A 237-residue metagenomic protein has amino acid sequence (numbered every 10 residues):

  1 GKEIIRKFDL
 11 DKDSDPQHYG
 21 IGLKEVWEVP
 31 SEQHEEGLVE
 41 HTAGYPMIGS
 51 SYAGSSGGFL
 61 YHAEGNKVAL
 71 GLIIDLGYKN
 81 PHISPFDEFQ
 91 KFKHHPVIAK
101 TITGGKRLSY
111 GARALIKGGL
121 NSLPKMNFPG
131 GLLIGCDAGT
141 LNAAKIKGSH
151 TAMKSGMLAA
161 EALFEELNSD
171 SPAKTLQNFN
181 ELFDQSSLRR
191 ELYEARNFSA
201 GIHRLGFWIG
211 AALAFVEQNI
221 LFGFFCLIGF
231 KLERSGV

Functional and structural regions predicted by a protein language model:
G1-T103, G139-T140, L158, A162: Predominantly flavin-linked oxidoreductase catalytic cores and closely associated redox partners
P16, G20, A53, P81-P85 (+5 more regions): Generic structural signal for well-ordered, non-membrane alpha-helical segments in soluble metabolic enzymes
E25, V29-P30, Y110-A114, E181-R190: Short, conserved secondary-structure transition motifs
L38-V39, I102-K106, L192-S199: Short coil/turn segments at secondary-structure boundaries
G44, K100-N121: Flavin (FAD/FMN) cofactor-binding core of flavoprotein oxidoreductases
A112-A143: FAD-binding beta-loop-beta segment adjacent to the flavin cofactor pocket
G139-K145, T151, M157, E161-F207: Active-site-proximal substrate-binding core of FAD-dependent oxidoreductases
S186-V237: Ferredoxin-type iron-sulfur electron-transfer modules and their immediate structural context
